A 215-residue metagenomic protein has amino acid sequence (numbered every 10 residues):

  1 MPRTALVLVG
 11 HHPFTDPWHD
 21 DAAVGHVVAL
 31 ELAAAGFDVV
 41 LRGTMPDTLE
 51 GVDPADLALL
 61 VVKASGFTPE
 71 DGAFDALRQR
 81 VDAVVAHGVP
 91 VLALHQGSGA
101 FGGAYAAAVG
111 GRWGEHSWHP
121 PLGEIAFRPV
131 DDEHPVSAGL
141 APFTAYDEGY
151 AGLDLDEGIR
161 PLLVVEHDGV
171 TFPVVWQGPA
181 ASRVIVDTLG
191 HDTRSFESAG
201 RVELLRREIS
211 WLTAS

Functional and structural regions predicted by a protein language model:
M1-R3, V27, E31, T213-S215: Basic/polar N-terminal segments that are highly enriched at the extreme N-terminus, encompassing both cleavable
T4-A5, V9-H12, D16, D154-S215: A glycine-centered loop/beta-turn motif at secondary-structure junctions
P13, P17-A100: Helical hinge/lid and interdomain linker segments adjacent to catalytic or ligand-binding clefts that mediate domain
A22-H26, Q79, V130, A199-R206: A structural signal for well-ordered alpha-helical segments within the folded catalytic domains of diverse enzymes
E31, E115-L189: Catalytic beta-strand/loop cores that center a nucleophilic Ser/Cys/Thr and support acyl-enzyme chemistry
A55-L59, V109, I159: Short, well-ordered alpha-helix to beta-strand connector turns
E70-A138: A glycine-rich, often tryptophan-bearing local segment used as a flexible ligand/cofactor-contacting loop or short
